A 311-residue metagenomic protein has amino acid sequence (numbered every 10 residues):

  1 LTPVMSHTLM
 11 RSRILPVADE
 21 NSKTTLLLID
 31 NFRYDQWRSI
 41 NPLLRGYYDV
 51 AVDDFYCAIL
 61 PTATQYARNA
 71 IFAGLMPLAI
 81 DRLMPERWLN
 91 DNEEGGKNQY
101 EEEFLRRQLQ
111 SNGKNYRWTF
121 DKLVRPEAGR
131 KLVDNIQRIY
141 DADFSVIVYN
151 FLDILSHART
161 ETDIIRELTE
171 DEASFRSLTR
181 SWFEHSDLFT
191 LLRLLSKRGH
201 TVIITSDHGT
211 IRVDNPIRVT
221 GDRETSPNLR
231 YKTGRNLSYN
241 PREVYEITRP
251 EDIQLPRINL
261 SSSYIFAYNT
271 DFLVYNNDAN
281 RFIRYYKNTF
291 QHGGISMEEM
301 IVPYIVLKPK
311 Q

Functional and structural regions predicted by a protein language model:
L1-Q311: Feature captures the catalytic ectodomains and active-site-proximal regions of enzymes that hydrolyze or transfer
